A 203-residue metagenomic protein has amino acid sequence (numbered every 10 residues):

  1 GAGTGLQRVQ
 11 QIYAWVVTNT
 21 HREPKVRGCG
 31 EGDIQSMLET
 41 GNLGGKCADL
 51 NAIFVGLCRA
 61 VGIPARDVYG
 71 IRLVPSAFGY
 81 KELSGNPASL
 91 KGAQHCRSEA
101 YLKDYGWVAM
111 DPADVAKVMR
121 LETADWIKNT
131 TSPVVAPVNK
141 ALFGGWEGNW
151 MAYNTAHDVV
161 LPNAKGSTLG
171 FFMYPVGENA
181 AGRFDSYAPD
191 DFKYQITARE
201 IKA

Functional and structural regions predicted by a protein language model:
G1-G45, V55, I196-K202: Secondary-structure boundary elements
T4, R8, L90, G182-D185 (+1 more regions): Generic detector of ordered secondary-structure context
G30, E122-A124, S132, A188 (+1 more regions): Serine/threonine-rich low-complexity intrinsically disordered regions
A52-K165: Hydrophobic/aromatic-rich core segments of domains that either
P137-A203: Low-complexity, Gly/Ser/Thr/Pro-rich intrinsically disordered linker/tail segments
